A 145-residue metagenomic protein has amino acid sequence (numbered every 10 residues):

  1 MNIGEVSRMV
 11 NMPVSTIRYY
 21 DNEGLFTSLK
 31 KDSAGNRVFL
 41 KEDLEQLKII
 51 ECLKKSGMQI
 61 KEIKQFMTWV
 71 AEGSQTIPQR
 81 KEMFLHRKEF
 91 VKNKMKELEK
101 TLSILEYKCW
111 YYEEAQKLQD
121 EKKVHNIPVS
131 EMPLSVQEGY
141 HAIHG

Functional and structural regions predicted by a protein language model:
M1-T68: Basic helix-turn-helix/winged-helix DNA-binding cores and closely related short helical interaction motifs
M12, G24-L25, K31, L40 (+4 more regions): A general, composition-driven signal for non-globular sequence regions
G24-L25, K31, L44, A71 (+3 more regions): Short linear sequence elements within intrinsically disordered, low-complexity coil regions
T68-Q75: Short helix-loop hinge/linker segments at domain boundaries
Q75-G145: C-terminal regulatory/oligomerization modules of transcriptional regulators
